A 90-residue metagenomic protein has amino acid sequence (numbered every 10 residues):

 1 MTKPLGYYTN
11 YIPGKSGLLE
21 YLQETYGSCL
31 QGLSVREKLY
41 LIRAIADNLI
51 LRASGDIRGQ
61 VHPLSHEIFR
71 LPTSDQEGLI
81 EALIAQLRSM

Functional and structural regions predicted by a protein language model:
M1-M90: Short amphipathic alpha-helical interaction elements located at domain edges and within/adjacent to intrinsically
